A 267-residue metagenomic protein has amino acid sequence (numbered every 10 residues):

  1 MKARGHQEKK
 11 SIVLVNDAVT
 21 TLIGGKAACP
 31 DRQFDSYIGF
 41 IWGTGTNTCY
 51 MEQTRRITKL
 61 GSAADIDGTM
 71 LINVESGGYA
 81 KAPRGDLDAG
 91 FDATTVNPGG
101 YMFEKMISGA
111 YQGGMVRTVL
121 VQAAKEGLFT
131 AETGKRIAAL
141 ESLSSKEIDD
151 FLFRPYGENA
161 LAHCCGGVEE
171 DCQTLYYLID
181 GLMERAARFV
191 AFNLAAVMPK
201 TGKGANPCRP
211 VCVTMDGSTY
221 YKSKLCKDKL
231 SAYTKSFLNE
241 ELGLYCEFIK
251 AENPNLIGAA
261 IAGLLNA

Functional and structural regions predicted by a protein language model:
M1-A27: Active-site neighborhood for divalent-cation/phosphate handling
K2, A27-A28, D88-A267: ATP-binding/phosphotransfer module of carbohydrate and carboxylate kinases, centering on a glycine-rich
E8, W42-T44, R209: Short, basic and Ser/Thr-rich N-terminal targeting/leader segments
K10, F34-S36, R209-V211: Short coil/turn segments at beta-strand junctions that form active-site/ligand-binding loops
T20-M115, V121, T130, G134 (+1 more regions): Glycine-rich phosphate-binding loop of actin/hexokinase-like ATP-binding domains
